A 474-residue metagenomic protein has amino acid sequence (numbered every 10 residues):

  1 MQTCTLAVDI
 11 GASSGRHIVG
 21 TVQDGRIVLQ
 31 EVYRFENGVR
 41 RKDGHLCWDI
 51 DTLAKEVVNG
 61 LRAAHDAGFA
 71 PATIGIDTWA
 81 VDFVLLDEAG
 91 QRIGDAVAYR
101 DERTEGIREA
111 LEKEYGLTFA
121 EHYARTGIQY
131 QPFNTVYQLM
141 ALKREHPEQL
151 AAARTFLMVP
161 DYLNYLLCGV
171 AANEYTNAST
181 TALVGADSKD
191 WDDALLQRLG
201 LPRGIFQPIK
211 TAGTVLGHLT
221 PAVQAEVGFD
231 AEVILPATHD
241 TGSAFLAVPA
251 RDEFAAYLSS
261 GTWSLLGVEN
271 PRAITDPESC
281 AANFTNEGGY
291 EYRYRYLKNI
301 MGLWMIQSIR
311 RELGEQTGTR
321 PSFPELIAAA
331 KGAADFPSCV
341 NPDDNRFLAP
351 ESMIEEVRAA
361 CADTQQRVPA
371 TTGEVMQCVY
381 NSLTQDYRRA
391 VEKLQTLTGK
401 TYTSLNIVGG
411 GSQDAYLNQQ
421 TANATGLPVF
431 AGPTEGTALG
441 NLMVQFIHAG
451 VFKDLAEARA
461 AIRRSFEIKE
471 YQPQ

Functional and structural regions predicted by a protein language model:
M1-G94, A152, Q224-V233, T425-L427 (+1 more regions): N-terminal glycine/serine-rich phosphate-binding loop of ATP-dependent small-molecule kinases, especially carbohydrate
L6-A7, V19, E112-T126, Y137-M158 (+7 more regions): Active-site core segments that coordinate phosphate-bearing ligands/cofactors across diverse enzyme families
G11-S13, A72, D77-W79, T135 (+4 more regions): Short, basic and Ser/Thr-rich N-terminal targeting/leader segments
R34, V97-T104, T262-S264, P433-T437: Short, acidic/turn-prone active-site loops that include or flank metal/cofactor- and phosphate-binding residues
R62-N134: Active-site phosphate-binding/coordination module
A70-T78, T155, P208, K400-G409: Short glycine-rich phosphate-binding loop at a beta-alpha junction
D77-A80, A212-G213, S260-W263, S404-S412: Glycine-rich beta-strand-to-loop/alpha-helix junction loops that act as flexible
D101, N173-A178: Nucleotide/phosphate-binding loop and acidic/charged catalytic motifs in nucleotide-binding or -utilizing enzymes
